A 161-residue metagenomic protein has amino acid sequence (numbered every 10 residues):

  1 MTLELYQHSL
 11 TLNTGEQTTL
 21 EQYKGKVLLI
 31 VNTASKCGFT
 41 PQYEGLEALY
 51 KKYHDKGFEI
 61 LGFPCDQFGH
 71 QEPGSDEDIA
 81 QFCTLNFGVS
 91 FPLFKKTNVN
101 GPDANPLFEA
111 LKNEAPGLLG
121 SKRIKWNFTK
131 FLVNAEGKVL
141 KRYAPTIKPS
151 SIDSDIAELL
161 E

Functional and structural regions predicted by a protein language model:
M1-E161: Chalcogenol-based redox active-site neighborhoods
